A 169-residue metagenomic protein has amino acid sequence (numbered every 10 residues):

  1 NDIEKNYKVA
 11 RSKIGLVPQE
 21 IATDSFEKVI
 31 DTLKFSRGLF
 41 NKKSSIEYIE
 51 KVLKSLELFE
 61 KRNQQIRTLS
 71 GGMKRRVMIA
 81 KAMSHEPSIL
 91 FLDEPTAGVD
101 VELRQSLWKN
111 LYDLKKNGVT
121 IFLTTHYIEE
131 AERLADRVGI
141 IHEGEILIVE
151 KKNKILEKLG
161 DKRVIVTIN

Functional and structural regions predicted by a protein language model:
N1-V9: ABC ATPase NBD Q-loop/coupling interface
K34, G38-K61: Conserved ABC ATPase "signature" region
Q65-L69: Conserved ABC ATPase signature
I79: Hydrophobic anchor residue at the start of the ABC signature
E86: Conserved catalytic motifs of ABC-family nucleotide-binding domains
L90-D93: Catalytic Walker B motif of ABC-type/P-loop ATPase nucleotide-binding domains
W108-N169: ABC transporter nucleotide-binding domain
